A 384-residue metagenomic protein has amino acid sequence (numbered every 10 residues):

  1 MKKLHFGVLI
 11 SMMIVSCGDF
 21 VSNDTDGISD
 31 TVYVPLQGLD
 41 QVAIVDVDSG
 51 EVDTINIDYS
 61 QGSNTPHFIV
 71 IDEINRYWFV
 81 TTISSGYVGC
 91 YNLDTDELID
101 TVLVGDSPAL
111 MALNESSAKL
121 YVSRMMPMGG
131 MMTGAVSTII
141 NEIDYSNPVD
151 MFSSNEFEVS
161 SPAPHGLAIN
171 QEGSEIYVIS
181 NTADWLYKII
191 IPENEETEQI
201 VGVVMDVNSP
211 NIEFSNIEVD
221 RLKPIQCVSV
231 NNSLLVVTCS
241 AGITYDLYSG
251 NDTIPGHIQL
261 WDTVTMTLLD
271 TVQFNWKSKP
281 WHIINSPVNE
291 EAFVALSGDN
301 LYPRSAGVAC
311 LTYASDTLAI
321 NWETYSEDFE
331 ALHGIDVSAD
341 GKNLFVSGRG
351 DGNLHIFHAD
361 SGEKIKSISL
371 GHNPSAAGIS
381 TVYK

Functional and structural regions predicted by a protein language model:
M1-K2, N155: Accessible peptide chain termini
K2-L9: Sec-dependent signal peptide recognition, specifically the positively charged N-region followed immediately by
M13-S16: C-terminal motif of bacterial Sec signal peptides marking the signal peptidase cleavage site
G18-K384: Predominantly soluble domains enriched in secretory-pathway, periplasmic, or organellar proteins
